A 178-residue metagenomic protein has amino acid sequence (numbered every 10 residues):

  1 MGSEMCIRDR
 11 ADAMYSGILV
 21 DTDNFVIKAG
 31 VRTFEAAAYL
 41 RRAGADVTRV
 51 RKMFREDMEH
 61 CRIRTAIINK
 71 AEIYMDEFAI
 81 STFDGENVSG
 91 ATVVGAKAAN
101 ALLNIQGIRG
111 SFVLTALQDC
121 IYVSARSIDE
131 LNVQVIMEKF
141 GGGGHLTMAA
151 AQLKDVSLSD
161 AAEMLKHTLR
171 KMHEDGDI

Functional and structural regions predicted by a protein language model:
M1-I7: Short, small-residue-biased leader/transition segments that mark boundaries at the very start of proteins
D9-M14: Active-site histidine-anchored catalytic micro-motif
Y15, V20-I178: Hydrophobic helix-and-loop "lid/oligomerization" segment in the mid-to-C-terminal part of catalytic domains
